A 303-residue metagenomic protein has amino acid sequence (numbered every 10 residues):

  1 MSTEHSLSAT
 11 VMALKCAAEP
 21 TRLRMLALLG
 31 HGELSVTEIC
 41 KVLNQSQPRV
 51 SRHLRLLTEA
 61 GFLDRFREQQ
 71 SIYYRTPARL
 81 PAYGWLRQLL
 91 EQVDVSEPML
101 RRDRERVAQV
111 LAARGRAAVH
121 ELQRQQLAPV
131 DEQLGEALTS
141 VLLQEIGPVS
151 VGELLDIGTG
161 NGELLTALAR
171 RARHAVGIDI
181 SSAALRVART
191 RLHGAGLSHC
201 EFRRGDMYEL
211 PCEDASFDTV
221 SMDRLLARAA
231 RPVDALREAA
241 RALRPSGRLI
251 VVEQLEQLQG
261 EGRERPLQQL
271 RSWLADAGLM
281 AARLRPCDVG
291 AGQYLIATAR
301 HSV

Functional and structural regions predicted by a protein language model:
S2-E4, G84-A128, E132: Amphipathic alpha-helical dimerization/coiled-coil segments that flank or bridge DNA-binding/regulatory modules
Q133-V151: Conserved alpha-helix/loop element of class I SAM-dependent methyltransferases that forms part of the SAM/SAH-binding
S150-G158: Conserved class I S-adenosyl-L-methionine
E163-E209: Class I SAM-dependent methyltransferase SAM/SAH-binding core
Y208-V220: A short acidic, Gly/Pro-enriched loop at the edge of an enzyme's catalytic core that lines a small-molecule cofactor
T219-R231: A short SAM/SAH-binding and catalytic strip from SAM-dependent methyltransferases
V233-P245: A short glycine-rich, Lys/Arg-flanked "PGG" loop and its adjoining helix->strand segment in the class I
I250-I296: C-terminal alpha-helical "lid/dimerization" subdomain adjacent to the S-adenosyl-L-methionine
